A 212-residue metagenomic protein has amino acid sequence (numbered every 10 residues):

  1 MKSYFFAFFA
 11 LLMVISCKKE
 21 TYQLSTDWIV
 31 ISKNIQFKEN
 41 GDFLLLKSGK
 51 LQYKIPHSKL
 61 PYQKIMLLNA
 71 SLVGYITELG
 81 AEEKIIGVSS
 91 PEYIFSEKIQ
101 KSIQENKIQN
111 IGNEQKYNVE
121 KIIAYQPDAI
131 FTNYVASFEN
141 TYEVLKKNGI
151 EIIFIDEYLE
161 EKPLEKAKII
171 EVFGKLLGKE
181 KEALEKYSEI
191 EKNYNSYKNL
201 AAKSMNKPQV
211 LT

Functional and structural regions predicted by a protein language model:
Y4-M13: Sec-dependent N-terminal signal peptides
S16, E83, I103, N140-Y142: Hydrophobic alpha-helical segments
C17-V73, E182-V210: Bacterial Sec-exported substrate-binding components of ABC uptake systems
L44-G49, S58-I123, A129-Y134: A short, structured surface patch at a secondary-structure boundary
K64, D128-I130, F138-T212: Extracytoplasmic substrate-binding proteins
